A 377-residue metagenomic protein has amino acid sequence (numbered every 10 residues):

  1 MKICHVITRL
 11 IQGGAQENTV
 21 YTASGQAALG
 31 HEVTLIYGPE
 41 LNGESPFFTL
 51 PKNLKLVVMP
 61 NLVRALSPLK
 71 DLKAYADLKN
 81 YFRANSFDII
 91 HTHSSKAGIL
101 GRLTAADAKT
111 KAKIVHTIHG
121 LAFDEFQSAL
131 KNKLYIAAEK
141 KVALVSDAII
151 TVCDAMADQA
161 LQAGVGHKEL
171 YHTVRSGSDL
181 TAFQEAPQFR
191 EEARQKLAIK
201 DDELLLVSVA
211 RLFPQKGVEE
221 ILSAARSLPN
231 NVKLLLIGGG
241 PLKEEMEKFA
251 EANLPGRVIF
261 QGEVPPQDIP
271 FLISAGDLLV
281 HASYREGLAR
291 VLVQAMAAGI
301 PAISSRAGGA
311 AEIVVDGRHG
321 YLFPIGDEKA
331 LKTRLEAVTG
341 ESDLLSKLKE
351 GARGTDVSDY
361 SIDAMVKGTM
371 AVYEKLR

Functional and structural regions predicted by a protein language model:
H5-K70, A155-M156, Y171: N-terminal strand-loop element at the rim of the active site of nucleotide-sugar-dependent glycosyltransferases
Q16-Y21, L204-S227, P241-E247, K329: A conserved mid-protein helix/loop that constitutes part of the nucleotide-sugar donor-binding site
F82, E263-V264, F271-G276: Short alpha-helical donor nucleotide-sugar binding micro-motif in glycosyltransferases
V145-Y171, S178-F183: A short, active-site helix/loop in glycosyltransferases that binds the activated sugar's phosphate group
E247-V264: Nucleotide-activated donor-binding/catalytic signature segment of Leloir-type glycosyltransferases, i.e., the conserved
Y284: Aromatic "clamp/platform" in nucleotide-sugar-dependent glycosyltransferases that forms part of the donor/acceptor
P301-S304: Short hydrophobic beta-strand element within catalytic cores of glycosyltransferases and related nucleotide-activated
D316-G317, Y321-E328, A337-S342: Conserved acidic donor-binding segment of nucleotide-sugar-dependent glycosyltransferases
